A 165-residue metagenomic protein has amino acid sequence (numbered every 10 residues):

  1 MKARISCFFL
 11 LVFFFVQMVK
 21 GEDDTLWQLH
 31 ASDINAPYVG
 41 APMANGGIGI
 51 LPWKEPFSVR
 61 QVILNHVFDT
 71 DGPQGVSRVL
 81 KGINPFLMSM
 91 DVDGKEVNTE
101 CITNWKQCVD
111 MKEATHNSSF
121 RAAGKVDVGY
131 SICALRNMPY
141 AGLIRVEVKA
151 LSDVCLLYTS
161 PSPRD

Functional and structural regions predicted by a protein language model:
M1-E22: Bacterial Sec-dependent N-terminal signal peptides
F13, Q17-K20, R60-F68, K149 (+1 more regions): N-terminal non-cleavable signal-anchor helices
E22-N98, N104-N117: Beta-strand-rich N-terminal accessory domains
S58-R60, R136-M138, R164: A short local loop/turn or secondary-structure capping micro-motif enriched for an aromatic residue
S118, A122-L157: Acidic, contiguous internal or C-terminal segments within carbohydrate-active enzymes that form a structured patch used
Y158-D165: Conserved small/polar residues in nucleotide/adenosyl-binding loops
